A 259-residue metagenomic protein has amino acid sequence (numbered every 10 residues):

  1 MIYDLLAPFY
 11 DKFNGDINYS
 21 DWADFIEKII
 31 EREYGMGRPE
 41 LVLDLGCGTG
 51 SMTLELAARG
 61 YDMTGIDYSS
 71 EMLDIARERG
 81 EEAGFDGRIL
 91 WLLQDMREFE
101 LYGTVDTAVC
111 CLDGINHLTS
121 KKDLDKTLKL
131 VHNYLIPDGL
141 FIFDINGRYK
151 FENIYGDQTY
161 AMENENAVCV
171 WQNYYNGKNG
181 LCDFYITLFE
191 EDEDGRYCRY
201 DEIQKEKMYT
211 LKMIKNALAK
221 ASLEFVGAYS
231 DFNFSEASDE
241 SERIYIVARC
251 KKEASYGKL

Functional and structural regions predicted by a protein language model:
M1-E40: Conserved class I S-adenosyl-L-methionine
G46: Conserved S-adenosyl-L-methionine
G50-E98: Class I SAM-dependent methyltransferase SAM/SAH-binding core
R97-T107: A short acidic, Gly/Pro-enriched loop at the edge of an enzyme's catalytic core that lines a small-molecule cofactor
D106-K122: A short SAM/SAH-binding and catalytic strip from SAM-dependent methyltransferases
K122, I142-K215: SAM-dependent methyltransferase
D125-P137: A short glycine-rich, Lys/Arg-flanked "PGG" loop and its adjoining helix->strand segment in the class I
K205-L259: C-terminal lobe and adjacent flexible extensions of AdoMet/dcAdoMet transferase-like proteins
